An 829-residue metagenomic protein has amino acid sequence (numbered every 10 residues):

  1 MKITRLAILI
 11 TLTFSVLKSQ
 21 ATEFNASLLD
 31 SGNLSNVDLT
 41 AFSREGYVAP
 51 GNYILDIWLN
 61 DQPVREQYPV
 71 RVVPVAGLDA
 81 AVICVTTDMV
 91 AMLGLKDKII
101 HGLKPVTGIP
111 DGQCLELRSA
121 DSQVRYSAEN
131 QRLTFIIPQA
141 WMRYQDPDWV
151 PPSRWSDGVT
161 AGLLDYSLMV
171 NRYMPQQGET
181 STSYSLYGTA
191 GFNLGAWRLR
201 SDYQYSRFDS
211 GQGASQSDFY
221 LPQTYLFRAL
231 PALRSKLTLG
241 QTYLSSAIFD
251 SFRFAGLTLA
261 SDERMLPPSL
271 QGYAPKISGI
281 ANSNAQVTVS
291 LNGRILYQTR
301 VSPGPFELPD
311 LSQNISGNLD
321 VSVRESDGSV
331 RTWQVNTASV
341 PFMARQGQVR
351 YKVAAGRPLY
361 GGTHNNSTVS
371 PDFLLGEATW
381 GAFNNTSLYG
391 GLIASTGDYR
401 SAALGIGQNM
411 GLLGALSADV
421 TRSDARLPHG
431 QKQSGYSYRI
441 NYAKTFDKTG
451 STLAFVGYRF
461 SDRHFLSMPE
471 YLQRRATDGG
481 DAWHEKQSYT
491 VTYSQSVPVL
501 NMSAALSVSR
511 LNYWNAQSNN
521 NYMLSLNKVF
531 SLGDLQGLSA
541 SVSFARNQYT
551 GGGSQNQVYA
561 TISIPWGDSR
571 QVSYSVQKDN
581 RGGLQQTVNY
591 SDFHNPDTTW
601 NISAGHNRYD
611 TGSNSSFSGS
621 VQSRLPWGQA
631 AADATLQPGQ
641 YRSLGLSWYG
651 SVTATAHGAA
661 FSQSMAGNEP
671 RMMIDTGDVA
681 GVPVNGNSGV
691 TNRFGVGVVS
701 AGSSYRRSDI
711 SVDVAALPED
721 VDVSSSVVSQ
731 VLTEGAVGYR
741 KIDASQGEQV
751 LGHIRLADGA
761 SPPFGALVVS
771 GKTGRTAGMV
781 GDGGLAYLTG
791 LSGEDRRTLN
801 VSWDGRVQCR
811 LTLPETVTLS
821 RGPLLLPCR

Functional and structural regions predicted by a protein language model:
K2, L9-L12, S19-Q271, N580-T653 (+1 more regions): Post-signal-peptide, soluble extracytosolic/periplasmic N-terminal scaffold domains of envelope/secretory systems
A49-V72, D678-S688, A757-K772: Short, ordered, surface-exposed loop/turn motifs in non-cytosolic proteins
I57, I277-G279, M672-T676, E748-L756: A short, amphipathic beta-strand motif
A76-V85, L311-S316, V696-D722, T733-E734 (+2 more regions): Short Pro-Gly-centered beta-turn/loop motif in secreted/extracellular proteins
W141, V170-M174, A196, Y205-D209 (+18 more regions): Transmembrane beta-strands of outer-membrane beta-barrel pores
W155-D157, Y184-G195, D218-P231, S370-N384 (+13 more regions): Feature captures outer-membrane beta-barrel proteins of Gram-negative bacteria and organelles
L164-L168, S201, L237-L239, Y351-A355 (+8 more regions): Membrane-embedded beta-strand positions of outer-membrane beta-barrel proteins
S688-V696, T773-L785: Short, acidic Ser/Thr/Gly-rich low-complexity loop/linker segments typical of extracellular and cell-surface proteins
